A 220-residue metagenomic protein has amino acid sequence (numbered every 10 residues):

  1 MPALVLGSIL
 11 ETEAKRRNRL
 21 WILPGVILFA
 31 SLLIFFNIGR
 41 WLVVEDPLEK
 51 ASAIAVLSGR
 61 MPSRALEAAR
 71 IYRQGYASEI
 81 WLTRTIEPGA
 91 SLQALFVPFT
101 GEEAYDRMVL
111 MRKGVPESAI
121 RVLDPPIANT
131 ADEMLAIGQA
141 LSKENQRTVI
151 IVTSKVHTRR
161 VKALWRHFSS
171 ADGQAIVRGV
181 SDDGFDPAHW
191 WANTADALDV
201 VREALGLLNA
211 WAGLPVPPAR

Functional and structural regions predicted by a protein language model:
M1-R17: N-terminal Lys/Arg-rich, disordered targeting/topogenic segments
R17, N37, D186-P187, L207: Acidic, low-complexity intrinsically disordered regions
L20-N37: Hydrophobic membrane-insertion alpha-helices, especially the h-region of bacterial N-terminal signal peptides
G39-A192: A structural signal for short, hydrophobic/glycine-enriched beta-strand patches
A192-R220: A transmembrane-helix-recognition feature enriched in membrane-embedded lipid enzymes and envelope glyco-/phospholipid
